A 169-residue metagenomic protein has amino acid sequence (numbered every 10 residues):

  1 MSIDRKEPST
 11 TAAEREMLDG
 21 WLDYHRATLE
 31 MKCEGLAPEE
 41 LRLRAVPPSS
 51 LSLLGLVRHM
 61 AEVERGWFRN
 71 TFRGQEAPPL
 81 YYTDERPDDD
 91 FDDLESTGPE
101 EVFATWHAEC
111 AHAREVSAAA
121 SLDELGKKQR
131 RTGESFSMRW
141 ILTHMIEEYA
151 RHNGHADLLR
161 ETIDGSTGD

Functional and structural regions predicted by a protein language model:
S2-P8, R15-D88, K128-D169: Short, contiguous alpha-helical
A13-L18, G98-E100: Active-site rim elements
D88-E124, R139-M145: Acidic/histidine-rich alpha-helical segments that form the ligand environment of transition-metal centers
